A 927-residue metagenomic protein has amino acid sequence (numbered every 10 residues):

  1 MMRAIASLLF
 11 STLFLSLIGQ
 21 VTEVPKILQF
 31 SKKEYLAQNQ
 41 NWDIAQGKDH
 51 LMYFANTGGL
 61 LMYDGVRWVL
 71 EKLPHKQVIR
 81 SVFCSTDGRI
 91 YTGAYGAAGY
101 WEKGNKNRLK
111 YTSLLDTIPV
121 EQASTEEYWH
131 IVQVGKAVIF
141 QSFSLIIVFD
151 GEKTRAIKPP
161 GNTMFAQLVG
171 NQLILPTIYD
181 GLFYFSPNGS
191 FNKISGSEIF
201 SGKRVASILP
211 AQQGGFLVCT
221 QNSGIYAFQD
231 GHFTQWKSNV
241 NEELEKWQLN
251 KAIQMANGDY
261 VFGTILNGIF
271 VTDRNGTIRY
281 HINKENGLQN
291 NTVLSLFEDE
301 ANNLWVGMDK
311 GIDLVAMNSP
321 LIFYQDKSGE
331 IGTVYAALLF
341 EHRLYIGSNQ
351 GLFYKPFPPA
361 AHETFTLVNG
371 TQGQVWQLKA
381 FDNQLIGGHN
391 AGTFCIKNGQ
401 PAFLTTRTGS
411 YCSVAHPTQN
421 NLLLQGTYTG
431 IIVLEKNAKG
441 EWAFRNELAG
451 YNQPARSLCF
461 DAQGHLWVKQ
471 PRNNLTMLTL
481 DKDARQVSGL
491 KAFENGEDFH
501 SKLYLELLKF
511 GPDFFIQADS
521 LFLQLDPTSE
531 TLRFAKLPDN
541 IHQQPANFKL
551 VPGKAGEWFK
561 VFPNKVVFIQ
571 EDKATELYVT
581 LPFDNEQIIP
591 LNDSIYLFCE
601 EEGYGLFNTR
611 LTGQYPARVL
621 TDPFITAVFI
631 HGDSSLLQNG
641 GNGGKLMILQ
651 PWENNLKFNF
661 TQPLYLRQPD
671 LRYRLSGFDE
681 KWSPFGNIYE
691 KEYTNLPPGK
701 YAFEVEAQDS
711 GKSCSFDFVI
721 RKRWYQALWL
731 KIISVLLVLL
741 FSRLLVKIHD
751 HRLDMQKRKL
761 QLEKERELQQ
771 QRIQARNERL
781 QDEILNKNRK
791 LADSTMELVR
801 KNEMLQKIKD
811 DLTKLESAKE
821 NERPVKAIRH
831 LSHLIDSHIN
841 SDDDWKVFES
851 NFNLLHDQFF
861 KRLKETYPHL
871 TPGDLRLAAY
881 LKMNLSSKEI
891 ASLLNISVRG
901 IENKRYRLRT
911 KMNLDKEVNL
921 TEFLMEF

Functional and structural regions predicted by a protein language model:
G19-Q46, L73-V78, Y100-W129, G161-N162 (+20 more regions): Residue-level "micro-hotspots" composed of small/polar
Q46-D49, C84-D87, Q133-G135, L168-G170 (+10 more regions): Residue-level detector of Asp-centered blade-edge/turn motifs that repeat once per structural unit in beta-propeller
L51-F54, R89-Y91, A137-F140, L173-L175 (+10 more regions): Conserved beta-propeller blade signature
G58-L61, G96-G99, S144-I147, I178-L182 (+10 more regions): Loop/turn residues immediately N-terminal
D64-R67, K103-K106, D150-K153, S186-S190 (+10 more regions): Short loop/turn segments that connect beta-strands within beta-propeller blades
I322-D326, L730, L740-Q806, D810: Cytosolic signal-transmission helices at domain junctions
I839-N840, K846-K904, E922-E926: Helix-turn-helix DNA-binding segment
Y906, T910-F927: Basic, Lys/Arg-enriched C-terminal extension of HTH/homeodomain DNA-binding domains
